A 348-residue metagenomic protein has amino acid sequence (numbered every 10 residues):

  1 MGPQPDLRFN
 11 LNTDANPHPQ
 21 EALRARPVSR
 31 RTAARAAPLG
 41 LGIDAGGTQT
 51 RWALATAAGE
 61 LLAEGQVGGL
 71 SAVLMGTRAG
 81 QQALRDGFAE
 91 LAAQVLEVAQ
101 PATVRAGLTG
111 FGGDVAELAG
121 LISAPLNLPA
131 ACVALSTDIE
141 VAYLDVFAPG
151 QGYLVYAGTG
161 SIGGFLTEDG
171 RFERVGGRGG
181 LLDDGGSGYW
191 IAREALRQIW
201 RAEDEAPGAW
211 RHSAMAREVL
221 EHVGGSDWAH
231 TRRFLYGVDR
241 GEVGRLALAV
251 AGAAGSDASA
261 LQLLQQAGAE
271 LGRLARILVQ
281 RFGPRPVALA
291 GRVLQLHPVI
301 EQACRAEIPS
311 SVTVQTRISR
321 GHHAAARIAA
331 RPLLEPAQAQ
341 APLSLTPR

Functional and structural regions predicted by a protein language model:
G2-F9, E21-P101, V146-Q151, R197-R348: ATP-binding/phosphotransfer module of carbohydrate and carboxylate kinases, centering on a glycine-rich
T13-A15, P19: Short hydrophobic alpha-helical segments enriched in small aliphatic residues
G40, D44-A45, R105-L108, Y156 (+3 more regions): Short glycine/serine/threonine-biased micro-segments
A53, R105-G107, A134, L154: Short, conserved beta-strand segments within well-ordered enzyme catalytic domains that often line or immediately flank
A99-A102, A130-C132: Short acidic capping loops at alpha-helix termini that bridge into adjacent secondary structure
R105-G112, A157-G160, R285-L296: Glycine-rich beta-strand-to-loop/alpha-helix junction loops that act as flexible
G107-F111, C132, V314: Short secondary-structure transition/capping motifs
G112-A209, P336, Q340-R348: Phosphate-binding/catalytic loop of phosphoryl-transfer enzymes
